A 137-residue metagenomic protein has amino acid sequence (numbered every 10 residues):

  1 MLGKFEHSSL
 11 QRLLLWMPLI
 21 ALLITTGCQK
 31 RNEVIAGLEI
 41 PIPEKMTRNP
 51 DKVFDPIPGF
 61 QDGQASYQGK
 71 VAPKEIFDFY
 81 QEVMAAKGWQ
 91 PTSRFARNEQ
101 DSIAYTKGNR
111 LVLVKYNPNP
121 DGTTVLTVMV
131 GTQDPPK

Functional and structural regions predicted by a protein language model:
M1-T26: Sec-dependent bacterial lipoprotein signal peptides
L2-F5, G27-K137: An acidic-aromatic pocket/loop used at catalytic or ligand-binding sites
